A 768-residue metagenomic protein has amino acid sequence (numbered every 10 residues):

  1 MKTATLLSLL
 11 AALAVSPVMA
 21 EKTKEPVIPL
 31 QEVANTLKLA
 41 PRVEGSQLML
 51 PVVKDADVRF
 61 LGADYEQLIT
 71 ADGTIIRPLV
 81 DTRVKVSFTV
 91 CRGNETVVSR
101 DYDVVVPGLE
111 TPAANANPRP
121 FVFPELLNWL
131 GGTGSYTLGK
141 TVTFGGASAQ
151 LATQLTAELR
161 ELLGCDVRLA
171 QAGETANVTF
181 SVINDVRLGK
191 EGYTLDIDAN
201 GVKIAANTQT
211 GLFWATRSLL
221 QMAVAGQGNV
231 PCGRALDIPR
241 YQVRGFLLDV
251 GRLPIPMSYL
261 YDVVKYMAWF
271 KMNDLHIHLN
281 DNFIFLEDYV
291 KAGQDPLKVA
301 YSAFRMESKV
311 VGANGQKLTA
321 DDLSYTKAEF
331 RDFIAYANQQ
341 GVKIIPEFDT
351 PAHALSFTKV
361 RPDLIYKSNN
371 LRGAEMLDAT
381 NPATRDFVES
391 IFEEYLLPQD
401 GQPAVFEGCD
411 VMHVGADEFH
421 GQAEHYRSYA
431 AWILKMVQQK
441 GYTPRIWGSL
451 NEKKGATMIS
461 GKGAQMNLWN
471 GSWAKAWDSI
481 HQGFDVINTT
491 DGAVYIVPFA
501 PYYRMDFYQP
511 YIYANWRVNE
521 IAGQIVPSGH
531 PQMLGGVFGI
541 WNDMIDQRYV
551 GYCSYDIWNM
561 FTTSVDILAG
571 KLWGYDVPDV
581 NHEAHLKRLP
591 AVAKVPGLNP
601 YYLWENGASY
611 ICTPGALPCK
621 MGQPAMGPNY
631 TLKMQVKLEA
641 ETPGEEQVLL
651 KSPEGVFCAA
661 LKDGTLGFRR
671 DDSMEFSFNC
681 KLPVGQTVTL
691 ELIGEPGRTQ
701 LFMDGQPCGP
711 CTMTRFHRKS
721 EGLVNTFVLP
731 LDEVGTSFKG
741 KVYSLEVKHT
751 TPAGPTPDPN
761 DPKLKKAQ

Functional and structural regions predicted by a protein language model:
M1-T23: Bacterial Sec-dependent N-terminal signal peptides
A20-K24, D103-T210, W214-D237, R445-N451: Acidic, contiguous N-terminal accessory segments
K22-A114: Beta-rich interaction/scaffold domains
I197-E375, A383-R385, E389-G408: Feature activates predominantly on carbohydrate-active enzymes
R244-L248, L275-I277, I344-F348, M412-V414 (+4 more regions): Hydrophobic faces of well-ordered beta-strands that scaffold small-molecule active sites in alpha/beta enzyme cores
K367-S368, R372-Q465, W469-W477, H481: Active-site neighborhood of glycoside hydrolase catalytic domains
T457-A464, G471-T613: Flexible, acidic glycine-rich loops studded with aromatic residues
L603-Q768: Extracellular glycan-associated modules
